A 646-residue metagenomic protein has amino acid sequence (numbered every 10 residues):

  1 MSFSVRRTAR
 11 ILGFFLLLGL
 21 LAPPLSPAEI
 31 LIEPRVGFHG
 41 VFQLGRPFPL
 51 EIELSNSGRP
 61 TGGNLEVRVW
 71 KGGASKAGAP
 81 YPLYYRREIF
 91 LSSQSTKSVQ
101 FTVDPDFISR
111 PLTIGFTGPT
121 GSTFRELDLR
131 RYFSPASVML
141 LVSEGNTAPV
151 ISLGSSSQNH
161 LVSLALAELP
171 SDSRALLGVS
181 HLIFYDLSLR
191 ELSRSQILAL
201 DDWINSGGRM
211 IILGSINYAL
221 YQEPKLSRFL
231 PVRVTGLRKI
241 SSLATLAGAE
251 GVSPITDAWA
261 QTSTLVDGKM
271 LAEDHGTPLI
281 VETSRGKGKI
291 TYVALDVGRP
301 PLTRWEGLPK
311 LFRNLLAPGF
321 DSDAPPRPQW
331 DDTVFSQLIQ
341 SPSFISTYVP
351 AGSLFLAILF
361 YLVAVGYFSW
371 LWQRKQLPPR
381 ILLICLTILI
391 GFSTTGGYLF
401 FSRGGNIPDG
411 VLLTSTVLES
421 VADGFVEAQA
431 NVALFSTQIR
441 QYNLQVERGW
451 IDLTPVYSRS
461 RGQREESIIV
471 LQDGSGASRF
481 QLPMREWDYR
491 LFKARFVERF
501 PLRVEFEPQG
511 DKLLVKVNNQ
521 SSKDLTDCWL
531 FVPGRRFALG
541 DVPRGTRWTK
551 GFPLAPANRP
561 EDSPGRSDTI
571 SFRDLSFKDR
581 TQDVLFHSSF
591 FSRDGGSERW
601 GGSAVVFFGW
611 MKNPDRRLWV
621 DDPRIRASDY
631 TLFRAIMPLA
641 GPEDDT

Functional and structural regions predicted by a protein language model:
G45-P47, E53, F107-S188, I216: Aromatic-Pro/Gly-enriched surface loop or interdomain linker that acts as a lid/target-recognition segment
K71-R87, S93-S95, V532-R536: Short beta-strand and strand-turn-strand segments in soluble, beta-rich domains
R87-I108, F552-L554: Short, hydrophobic beta-strand segments
L153-S156, R174-A175, F184-H275, L308 (+1 more regions): A glycine-rich, often tryptophan-bearing local segment used as a flexible ligand/cofactor-contacting loop or short
G178-V179, G208-I211, Q261-Y367: A glycine-centered loop/beta-turn motif at secondary-structure junctions
F344-T347, Q429, L434-T646: Accessory, solvent-exposed terminal regions and/or long lumenal/extracellular loops of proteins
P378-R403: Internal/C-terminal transmembrane anchor helices
L382, F401-D423: Alpha-helical transmembrane signal-anchor/signal-peptide segments
